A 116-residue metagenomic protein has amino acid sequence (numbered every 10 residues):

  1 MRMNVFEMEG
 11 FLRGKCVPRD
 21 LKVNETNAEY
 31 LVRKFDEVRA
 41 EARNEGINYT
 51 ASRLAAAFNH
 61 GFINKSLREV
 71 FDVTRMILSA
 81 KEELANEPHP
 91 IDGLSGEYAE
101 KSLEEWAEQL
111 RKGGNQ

Functional and structural regions predicted by a protein language model:
M1-F35, N44-K112: Short interaction-hotspot residues at assembly and binding interfaces
V38: Active-site-proximal loop/hinge segments that shape catalytic or ion-binding/gating pockets
